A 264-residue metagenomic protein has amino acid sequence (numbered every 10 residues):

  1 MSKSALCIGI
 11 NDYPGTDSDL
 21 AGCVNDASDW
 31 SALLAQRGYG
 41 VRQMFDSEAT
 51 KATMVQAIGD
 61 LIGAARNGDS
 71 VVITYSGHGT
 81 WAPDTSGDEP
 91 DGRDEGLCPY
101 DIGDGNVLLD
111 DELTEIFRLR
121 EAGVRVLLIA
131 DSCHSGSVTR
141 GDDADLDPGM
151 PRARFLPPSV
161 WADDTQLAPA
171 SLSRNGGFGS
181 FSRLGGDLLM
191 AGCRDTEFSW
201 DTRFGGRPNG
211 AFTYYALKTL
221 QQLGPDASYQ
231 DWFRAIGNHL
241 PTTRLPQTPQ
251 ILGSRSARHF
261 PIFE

Functional and structural regions predicted by a protein language model:
M1-E264: Cysteine endopeptidase catalytic domains of the caspase/legumain-like
